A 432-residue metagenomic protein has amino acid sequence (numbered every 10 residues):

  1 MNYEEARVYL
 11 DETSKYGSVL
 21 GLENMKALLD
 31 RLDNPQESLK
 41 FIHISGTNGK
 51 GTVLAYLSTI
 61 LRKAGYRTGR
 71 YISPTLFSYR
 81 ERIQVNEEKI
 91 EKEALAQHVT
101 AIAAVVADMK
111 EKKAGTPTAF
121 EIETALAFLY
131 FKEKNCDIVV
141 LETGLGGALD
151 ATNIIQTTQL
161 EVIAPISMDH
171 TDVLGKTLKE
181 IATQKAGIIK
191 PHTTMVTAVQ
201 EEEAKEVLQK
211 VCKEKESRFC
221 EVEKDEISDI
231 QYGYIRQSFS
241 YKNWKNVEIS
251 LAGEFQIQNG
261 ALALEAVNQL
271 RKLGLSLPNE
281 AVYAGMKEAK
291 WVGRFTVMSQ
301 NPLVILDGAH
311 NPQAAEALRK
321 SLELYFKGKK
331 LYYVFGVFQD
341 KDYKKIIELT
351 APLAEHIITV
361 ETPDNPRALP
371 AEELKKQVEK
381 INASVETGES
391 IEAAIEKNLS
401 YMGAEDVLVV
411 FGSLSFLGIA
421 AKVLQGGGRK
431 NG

Functional and structural regions predicted by a protein language model:
M1-G46, V53-Y66, R70-I72, A107-G115: Short functional linear segments
L29-D30, N34-E37, K63-Q156, D172: ATP-dependent carboxylate-amine ligase catalytic core
S38, E133, I138-T143, L149-V162 (+3 more regions): Nucleotide phosphate-binding/pyrophosphate-handling subdomain across enzymes that bind or process nucleotide phosphates
L57-R62, F131, L270, V378 (+1 more regions): Hydrophobic alpha-helical packing residues
I72, A198-V199, V211-G233, S250-E254 (+6 more regions): Beta-strand->loop->alpha-helix junctions that form or flank phosphate-binding loops in nucleotide-handling enzymes
M109-K112, K134-E142, T158-N243, G260 (+1 more regions): Acidic, Mg2+-coordinating active-site environments of NTP-dependent enzymes
E201-C220, I235, L303-L306, P312 (+1 more regions): C-terminal helical cap/extension that packs against the catalytic core of soluble nucleotide-cofactor enzymes
S413: Active-site-proximal loop/hinge segments that shape catalytic or ion-binding/gating pockets
